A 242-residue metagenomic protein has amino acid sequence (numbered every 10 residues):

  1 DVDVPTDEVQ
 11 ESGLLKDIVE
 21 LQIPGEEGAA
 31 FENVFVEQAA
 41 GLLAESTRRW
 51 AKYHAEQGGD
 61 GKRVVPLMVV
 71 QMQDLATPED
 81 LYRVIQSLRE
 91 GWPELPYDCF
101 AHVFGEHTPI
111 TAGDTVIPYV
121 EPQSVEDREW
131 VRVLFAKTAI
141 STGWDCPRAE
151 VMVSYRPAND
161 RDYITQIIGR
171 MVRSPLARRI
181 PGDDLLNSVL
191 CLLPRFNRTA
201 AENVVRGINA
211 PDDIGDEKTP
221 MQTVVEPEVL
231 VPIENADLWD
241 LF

Functional and structural regions predicted by a protein language model:
D1-W130, N159-T165, R170-F242: Helicase-associated low-complexity regulatory tails and linkers flanking the ATPase motor
V133-A136, I140-I168, V189-L190: A short beta-strand element within the Helicase C-terminal
